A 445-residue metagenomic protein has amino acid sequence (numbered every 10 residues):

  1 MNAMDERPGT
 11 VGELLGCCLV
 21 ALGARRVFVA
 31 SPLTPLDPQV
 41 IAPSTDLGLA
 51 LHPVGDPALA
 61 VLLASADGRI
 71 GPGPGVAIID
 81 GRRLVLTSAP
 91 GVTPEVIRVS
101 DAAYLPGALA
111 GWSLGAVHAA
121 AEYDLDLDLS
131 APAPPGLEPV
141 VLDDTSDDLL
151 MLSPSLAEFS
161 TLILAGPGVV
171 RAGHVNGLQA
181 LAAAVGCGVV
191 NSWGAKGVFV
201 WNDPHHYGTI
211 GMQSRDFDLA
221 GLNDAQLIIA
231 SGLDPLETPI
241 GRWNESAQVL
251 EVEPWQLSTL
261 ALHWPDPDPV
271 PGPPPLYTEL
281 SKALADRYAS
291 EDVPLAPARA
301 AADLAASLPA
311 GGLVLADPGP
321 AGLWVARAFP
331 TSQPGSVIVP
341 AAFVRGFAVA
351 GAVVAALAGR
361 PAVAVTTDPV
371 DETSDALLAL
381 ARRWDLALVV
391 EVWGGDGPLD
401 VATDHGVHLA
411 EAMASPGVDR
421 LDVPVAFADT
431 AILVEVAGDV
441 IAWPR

Functional and structural regions predicted by a protein language model:
M1-R7, S113-G115, P132-P134, V140 (+2 more regions): Phosphate/pyrophosphate-binding active-site segments
N2-L63, D67, A131-F159, A183-K196 (+3 more regions): A cross-family phosphate/adenosyl-ligand binding-site feature
T10-S44, T278-G359, I432-V434, A442: Active-site diphosphate/adenylate-binding microenvironment
G12-R25, A66-P74, P106-A116, D148-T161 (+5 more regions): Glycine-rich phosphate/diphosphate-binding loops that line cofactor/substrate pockets in enzymes
R26, A30, L63-P139, D218-Q248 (+1 more regions): Structural signature of the thiamine diphosphate
P32-P35, P57, D80-L84, E122 (+8 more regions): Short glycine-rich anion-binding loops that position phosphate/pyrophosphate groups of nucleotides and phosphorylated
L49, D56-G73, D80-R82, S88 (+4 more regions): Glycine-rich, anion-gripping cofactor-binding loops and their flanking helix/strand elements in enzyme active sites
S160-R171, E291, L304: Active-site donor-nucleotide binding/catalytic segment of nucleotide-sugar enzymes
